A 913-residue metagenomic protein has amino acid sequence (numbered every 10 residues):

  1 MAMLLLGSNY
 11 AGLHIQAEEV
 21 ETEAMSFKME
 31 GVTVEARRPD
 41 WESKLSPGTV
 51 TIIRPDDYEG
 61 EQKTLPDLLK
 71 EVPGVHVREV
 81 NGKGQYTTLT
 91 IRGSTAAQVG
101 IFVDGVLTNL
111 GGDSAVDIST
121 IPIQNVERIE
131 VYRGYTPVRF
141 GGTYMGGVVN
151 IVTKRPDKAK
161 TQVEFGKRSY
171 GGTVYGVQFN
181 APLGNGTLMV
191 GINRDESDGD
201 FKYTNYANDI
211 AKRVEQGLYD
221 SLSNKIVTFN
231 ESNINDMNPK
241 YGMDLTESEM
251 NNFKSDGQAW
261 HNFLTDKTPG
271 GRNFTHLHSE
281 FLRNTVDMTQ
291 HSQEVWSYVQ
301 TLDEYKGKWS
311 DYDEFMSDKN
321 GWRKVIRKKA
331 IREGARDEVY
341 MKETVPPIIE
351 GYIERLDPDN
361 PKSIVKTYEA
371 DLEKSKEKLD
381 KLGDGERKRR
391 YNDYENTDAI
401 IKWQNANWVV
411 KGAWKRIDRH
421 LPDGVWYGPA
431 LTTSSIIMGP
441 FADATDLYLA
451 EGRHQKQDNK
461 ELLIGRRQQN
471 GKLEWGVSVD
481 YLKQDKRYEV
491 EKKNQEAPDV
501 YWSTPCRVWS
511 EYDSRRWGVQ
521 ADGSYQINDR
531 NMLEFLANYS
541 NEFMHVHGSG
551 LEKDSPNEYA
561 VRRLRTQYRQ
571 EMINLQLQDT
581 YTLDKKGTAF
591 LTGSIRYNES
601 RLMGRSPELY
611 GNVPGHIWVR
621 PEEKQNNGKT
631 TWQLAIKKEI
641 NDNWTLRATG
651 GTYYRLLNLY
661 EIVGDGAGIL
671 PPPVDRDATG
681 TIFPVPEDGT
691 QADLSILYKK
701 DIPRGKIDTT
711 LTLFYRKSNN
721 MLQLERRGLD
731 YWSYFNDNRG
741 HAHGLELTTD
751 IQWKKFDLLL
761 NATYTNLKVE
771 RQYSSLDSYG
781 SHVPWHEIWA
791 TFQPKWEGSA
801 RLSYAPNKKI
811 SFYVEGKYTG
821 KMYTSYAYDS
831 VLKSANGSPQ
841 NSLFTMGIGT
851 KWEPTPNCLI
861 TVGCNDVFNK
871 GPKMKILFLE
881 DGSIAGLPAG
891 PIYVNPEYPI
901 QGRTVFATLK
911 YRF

Functional and structural regions predicted by a protein language model:
E30-E59, T88, A96: N-terminal periplasmic "start-of-domain" segments of outer-membrane beta-barrel proteins
P66, K70-L110, E127: Extracytoplasmic beta-strand/coil segments of soluble accessory domains associated with Gram-negative outer-membrane
V106-G134, V152-K154: Short acidic/polar hinge/loop motifs at secondary-structure boundaries that mediate gating or recognition
V148, K154-A181, T187-R194, K388-R389: Short strand-turn segments of transmembrane beta-barrel domains in outer membranes, especially the first one or two
K402-D418, A450-H616, E622, N626-K629 (+5 more regions): Face-selective signature of the C-terminal outer-membrane beta-barrel domain
K472, G476-D480, Q484-R487, H545 (+4 more regions): Membrane-embedded beta-barrel scaffold of Gram-negative outer-membrane proteins
Q526-D529, T582-K585, N598-S600, K706-N719 (+2 more regions): Gram-negative outer-membrane beta-barrel transporters
Y654-R655, K821-A827, K851-F913: C-terminal beta-signal and adjacent terminal beta-strands/loops of Gram-negative outer-membrane beta-barrel proteins
